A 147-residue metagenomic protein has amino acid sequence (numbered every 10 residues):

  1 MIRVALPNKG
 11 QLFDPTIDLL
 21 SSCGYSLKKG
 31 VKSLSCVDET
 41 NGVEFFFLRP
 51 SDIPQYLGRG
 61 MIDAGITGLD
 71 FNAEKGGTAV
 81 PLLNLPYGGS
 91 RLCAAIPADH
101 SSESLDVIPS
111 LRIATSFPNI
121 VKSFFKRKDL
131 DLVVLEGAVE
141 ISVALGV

Functional and structural regions predicted by a protein language model:
M1-V147: Domain-level signature for soluble enzymes in the chorismate/prephenate branch of the shikimate pathway
